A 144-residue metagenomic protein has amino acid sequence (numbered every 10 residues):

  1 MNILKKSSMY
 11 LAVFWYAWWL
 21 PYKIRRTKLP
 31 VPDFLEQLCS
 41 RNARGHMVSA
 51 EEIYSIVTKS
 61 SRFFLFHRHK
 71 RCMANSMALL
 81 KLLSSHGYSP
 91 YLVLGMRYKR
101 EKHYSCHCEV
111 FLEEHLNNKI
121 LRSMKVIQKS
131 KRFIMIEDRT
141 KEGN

Functional and structural regions predicted by a protein language model:
M1-A43, Y54-R68, K81-H86, L94 (+3 more regions): N-terminal accessory/pre-domain segments preceding catalytic cores
R44-A50: Short, contiguous, helix-prone interaction/anchoring segments in small proteins
R71-N75: Acidic, low-complexity glycine/serine/threonine-rich segments
M77-N144: Hydrophobic/aromatic-rich core segments of domains that either
